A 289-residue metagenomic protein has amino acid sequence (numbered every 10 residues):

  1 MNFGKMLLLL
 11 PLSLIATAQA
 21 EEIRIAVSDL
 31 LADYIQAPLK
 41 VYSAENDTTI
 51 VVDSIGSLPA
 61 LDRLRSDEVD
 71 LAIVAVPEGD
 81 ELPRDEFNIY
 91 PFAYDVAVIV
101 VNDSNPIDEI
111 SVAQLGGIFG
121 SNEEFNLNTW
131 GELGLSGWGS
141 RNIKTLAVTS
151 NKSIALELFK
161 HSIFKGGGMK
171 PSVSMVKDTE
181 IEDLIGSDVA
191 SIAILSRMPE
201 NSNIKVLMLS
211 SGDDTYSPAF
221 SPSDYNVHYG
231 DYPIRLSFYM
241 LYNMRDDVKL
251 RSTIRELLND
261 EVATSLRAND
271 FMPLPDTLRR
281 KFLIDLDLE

Functional and structural regions predicted by a protein language model:
M1-N2: N-terminal secretory signal peptides that target proteins for export/translocation
K5-I15: Bacterial N-terminal signal peptides
A20-E68, V76-P77, L82-D85, Y90 (+1 more regions): Exported/periplasmic ABC-transporter solute-binding proteins
A93: Local pocket/hinge segments that shape ligand/substrate recognition
V96: Active-site-adjacent helical/loop segments in soluble small-molecule enzymes
